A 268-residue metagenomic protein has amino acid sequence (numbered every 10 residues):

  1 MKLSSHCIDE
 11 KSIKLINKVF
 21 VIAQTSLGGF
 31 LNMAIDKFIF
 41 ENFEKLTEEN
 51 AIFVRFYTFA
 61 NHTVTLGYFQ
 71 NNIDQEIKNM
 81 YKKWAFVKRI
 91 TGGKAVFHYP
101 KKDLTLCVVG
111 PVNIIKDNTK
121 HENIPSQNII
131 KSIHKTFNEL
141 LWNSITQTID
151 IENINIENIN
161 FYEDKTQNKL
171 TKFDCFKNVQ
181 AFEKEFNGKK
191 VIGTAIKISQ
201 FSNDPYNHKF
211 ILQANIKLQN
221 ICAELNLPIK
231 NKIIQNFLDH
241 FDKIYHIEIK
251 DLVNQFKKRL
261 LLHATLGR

Functional and structural regions predicted by a protein language model:
K2-Y81, A85-R89, K94-A95, N113 (+3 more regions): Active-site loop/lid in soluble adenylation, ligation, and acyl-transfer enzymes
E44-T47, I90, H121-Q127, K131: N-terminal catalytic or cofactor-binding beta/alpha core of small enzyme domains
A60, F186-G188, Q200: Short acidic-glycine loop/turn motifs at beta-strand connectors
I90-N123: Residues forming anionic-ligand binding surfaces in small-molecule and nucleic-acid pockets of primarily soluble enzymes
L106-V108, E183, A214-I216: A structural signal for short, well-ordered beta-strand segments
I115-K116, S126-F137: Ordered, amphipathic secondary-structure segments that act as subunit-interaction surfaces in large macromolecular
T119, H134-L170, K197-R268: Long, positively charged amphipathic alpha-helical accessory segments at protein N-termini or as interdomain linkers
K165-E185, K189-G193: Structured beta-strand/loop patches that form or line metal/cofactor-binding pockets in enzymes
